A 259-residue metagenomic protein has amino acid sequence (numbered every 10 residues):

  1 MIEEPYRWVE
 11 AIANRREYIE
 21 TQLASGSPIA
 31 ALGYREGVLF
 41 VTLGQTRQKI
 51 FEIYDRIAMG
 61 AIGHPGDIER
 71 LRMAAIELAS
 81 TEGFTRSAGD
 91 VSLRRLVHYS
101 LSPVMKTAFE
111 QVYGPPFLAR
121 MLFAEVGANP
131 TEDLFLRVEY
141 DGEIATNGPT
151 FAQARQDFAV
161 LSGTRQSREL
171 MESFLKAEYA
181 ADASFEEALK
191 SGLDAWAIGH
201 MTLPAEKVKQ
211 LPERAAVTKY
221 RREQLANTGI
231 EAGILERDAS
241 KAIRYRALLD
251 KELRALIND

Functional and structural regions predicted by a protein language model:
M1-D259: Long, low-complexity N-terminal extensions
